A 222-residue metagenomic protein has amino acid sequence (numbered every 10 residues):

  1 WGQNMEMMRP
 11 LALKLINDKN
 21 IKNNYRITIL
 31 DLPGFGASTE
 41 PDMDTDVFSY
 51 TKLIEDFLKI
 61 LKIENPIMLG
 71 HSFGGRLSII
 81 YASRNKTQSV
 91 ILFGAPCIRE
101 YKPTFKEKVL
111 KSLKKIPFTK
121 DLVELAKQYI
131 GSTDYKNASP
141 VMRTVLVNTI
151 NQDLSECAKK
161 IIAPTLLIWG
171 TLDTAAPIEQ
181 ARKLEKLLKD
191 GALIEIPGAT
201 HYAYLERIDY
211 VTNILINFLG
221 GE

Functional and structural regions predicted by a protein language model:
W1-A37: Conserved HGGG/HGGXW glycine-rich cap/lid loop of the alpha/beta-hydrolase fold
R26-L69, N213: Active-site loop/oxyanion-hole signature of alpha/beta-hydrolase fold enzymes
R76-T119: Flexible "cap/lid" loop of the alpha/beta hydrolase fold
K127-E156: Hydrophobic, aromatic-rich cap/lid helix
I161, L167-W169, D173: Short beta-strand/loop motif that positions the catalytic acidic residue of the alpha/beta-hydrolase fold
T174-Q180: Conserved alpha/beta-hydrolase "acid-adjacent" motif
R182-G191: Active-site-adjacent alpha-helix of alpha/beta-hydrolase-fold enzymes
A199-I208: Catalytic histidine-centered segment of alpha/beta-hydrolase-like enzymes
